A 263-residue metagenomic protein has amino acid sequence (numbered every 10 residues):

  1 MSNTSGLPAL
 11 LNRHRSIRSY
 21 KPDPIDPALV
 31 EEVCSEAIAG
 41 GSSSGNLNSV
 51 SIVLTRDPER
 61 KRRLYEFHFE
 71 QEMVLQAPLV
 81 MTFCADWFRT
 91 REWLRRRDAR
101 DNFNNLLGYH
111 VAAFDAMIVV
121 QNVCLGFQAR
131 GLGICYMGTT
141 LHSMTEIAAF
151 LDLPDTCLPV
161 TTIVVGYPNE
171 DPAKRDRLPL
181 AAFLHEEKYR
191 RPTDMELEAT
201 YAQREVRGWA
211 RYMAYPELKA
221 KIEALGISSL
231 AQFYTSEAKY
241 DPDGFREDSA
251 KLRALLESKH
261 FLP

Functional and structural regions predicted by a protein language model:
M1-P263: Acidic, surface-exposed loops and disordered segments
